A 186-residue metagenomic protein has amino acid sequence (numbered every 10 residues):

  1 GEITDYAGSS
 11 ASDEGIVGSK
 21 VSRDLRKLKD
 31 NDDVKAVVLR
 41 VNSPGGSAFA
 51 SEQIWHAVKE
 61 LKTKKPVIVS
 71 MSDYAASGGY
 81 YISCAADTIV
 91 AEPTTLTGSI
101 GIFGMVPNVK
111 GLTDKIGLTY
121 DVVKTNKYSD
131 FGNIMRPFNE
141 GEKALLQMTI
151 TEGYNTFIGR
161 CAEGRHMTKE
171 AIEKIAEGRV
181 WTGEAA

Functional and structural regions predicted by a protein language model:
G1-K65, Y74-Y80, C84-G164: Small-residue-centered hinge/linker elements
S70-A76, I175-R179: Glycine-rich beta-to-alpha transition loops that act as phosphate-gripper elements at the mouths of alpha/beta enzyme
H166-A185: Amphipathic alpha-helical substructures
